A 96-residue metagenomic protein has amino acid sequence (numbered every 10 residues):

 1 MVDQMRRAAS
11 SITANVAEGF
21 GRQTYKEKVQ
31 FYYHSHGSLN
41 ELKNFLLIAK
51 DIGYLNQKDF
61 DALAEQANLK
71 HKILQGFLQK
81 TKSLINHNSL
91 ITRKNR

Functional and structural regions predicted by a protein language model:
M1-R96: Short, C-terminally biased terminal segments at protein or domain edges
